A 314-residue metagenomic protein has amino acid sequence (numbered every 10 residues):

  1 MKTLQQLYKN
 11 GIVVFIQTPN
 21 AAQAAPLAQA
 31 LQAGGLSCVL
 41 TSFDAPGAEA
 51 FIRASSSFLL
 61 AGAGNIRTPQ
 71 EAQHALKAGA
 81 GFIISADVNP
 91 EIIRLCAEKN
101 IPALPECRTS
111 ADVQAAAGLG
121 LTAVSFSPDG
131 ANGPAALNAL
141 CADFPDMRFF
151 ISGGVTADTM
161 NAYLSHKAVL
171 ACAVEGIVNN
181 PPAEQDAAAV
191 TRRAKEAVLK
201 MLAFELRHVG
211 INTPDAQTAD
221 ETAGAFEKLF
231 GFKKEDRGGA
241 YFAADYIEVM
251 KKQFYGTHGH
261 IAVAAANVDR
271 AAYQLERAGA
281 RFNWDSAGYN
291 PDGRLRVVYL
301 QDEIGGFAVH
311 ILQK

Functional and structural regions predicted by a protein language model:
T3-I16, V198-A223, G256-V263: N-terminal beta-strand motif that seeds the catalytic metal site of vicinal oxygen chelate
V14, L31, A75, V124 (+2 more regions): Conserved, mostly hydrophobic/aromatic
F15-Q17, S37-A45, L59-R67, A80-V88 (+4 more regions): Catalytic beta/alpha-barrel core
L27, T68-A78, A111-L119, V155-L170: Catalytic cores of alpha/beta
D44-P46, G210-E248, R277, G288-R296: Core segments of cupin and vicinal oxygen chelate
F82, D87-I92, F126-P134, K167-V190: Glycine-rich phosphate-binding active-site loops on the catalytic face of alpha/beta enzymes
L95-I101, N180-A203: C-terminal helical cap(s) of enzyme catalytic domains, especially alpha/beta-barrels
Y246-M250, E276-K314: Vicinal oxygen chelate
